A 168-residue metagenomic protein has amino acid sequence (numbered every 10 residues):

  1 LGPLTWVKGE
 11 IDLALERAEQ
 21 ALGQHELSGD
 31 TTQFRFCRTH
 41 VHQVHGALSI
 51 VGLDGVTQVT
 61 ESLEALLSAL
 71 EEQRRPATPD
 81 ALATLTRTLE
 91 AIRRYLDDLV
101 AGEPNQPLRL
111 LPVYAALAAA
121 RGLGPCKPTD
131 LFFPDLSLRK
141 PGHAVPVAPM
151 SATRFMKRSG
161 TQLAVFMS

Functional and structural regions predicted by a protein language model:
L1-L4, R74-T153: Structural secondary-structure packing elements that flank or coincide with functional cores
L1-T39, F132-S168: Long, amphipathic alpha-helical coiled-coil segments characteristic of histidine-phosphotransfer scaffolds
G9, D30, L53, T78-D80 (+1 more regions): Alpha-helix initiation/capping motif
G9-D12, E16, R35, H42 (+5 more regions): Generic structural signal for well-ordered, non-transmembrane alpha-helical segments in soluble/cytosolic regions
A18-G29, L48-V51, L67-A77, L99 (+1 more regions): Secondary-structure edge/capping motif, primarily at the C-terminal ends of alpha-helices and the immediately following
Q33-C37, I50-L66, D80-T88: Short, well-ordered alpha-helical segments that carry or flank key catalytic/ligand-binding motifs at enzyme/regulatory
H42, A65-S68: Hydrophobic alpha-helical transmembrane signal-anchor segments
H45: Beta-strand-dominated lipid-handling architectures at cellular/organellar boundaries
